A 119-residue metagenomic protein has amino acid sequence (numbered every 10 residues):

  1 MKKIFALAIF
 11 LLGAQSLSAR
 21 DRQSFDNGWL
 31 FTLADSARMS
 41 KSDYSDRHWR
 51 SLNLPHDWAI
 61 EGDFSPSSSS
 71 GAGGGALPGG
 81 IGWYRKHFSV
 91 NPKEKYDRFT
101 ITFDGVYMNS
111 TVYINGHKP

Functional and structural regions predicted by a protein language model:
I4-G13: Sec-dependent N-terminal signal peptides
G13-A14, N115: Single-residue recognition of alpha-helix boundary sites
S18-S70, S89, P119: Accessory carbohydrate-binding/adhesion or oligomerization-edge regions at the termini of glycan-active proteins
D21-F25, T32-D35, G79-P119: Accessory beta-strand-rich segments of carbohydrate-active enzymes
G71-A72, G105: Charge-rich, low-complexity amphipathic helices in intrinsically disordered tails/linkers adjacent to domains
G73-G79: Short, solvent-exposed beta-strand/turn "edge" segments of beta-rich domains on protein surfaces
